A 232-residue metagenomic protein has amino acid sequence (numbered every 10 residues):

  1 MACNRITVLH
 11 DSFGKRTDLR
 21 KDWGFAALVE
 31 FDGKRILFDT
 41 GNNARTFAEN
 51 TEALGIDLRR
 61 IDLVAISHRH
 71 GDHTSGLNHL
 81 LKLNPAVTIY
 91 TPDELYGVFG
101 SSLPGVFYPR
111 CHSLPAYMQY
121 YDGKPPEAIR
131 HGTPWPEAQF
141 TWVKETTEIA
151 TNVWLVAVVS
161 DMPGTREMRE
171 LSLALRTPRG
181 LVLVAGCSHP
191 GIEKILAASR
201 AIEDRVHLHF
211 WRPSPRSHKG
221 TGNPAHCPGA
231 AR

Functional and structural regions predicted by a protein language model:
M1-G14, T151-S160: Short Pro/Gly-enriched beta-strand edge/turn motifs at strand-loop
A2-N4, D32-K34, I61, P85-A86 (+3 more regions): Short coil/turn connectors at secondary-structure junctions
N4-L54, R166-A185: Conserved beta-strand hairpin/beta-sheet module of binuclear metal-dependent hydrolase folds, prominently
D11-F13, T40-N42, R69, E94-L95 (+3 more regions): Active-site metal-binding loops of divalent metal-dependent hydrolases
T17, F99-S102, S217-T221: Short, charged, surface-exposed secondary-structure boundary motifs
R45-Y96, A197-F210, S214: Active-site metal-binding motif and surrounding structural segment of the metallo-beta-lactamase
H73, T88, S172, P178-R232: Cap/insert and terminal regions of metallo-dependent hydrolase folds
L95-L171: Metallo-beta-lactamase
